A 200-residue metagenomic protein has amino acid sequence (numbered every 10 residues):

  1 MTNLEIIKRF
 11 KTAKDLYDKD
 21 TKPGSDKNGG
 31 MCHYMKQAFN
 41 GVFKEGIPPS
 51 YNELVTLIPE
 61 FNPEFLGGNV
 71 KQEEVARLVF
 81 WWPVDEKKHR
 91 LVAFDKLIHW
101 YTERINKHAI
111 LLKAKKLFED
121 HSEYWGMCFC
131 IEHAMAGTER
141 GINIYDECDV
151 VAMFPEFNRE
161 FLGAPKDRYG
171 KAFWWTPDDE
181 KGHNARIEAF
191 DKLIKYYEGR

Functional and structural regions predicted by a protein language model:
L4-I7, K11-K14, D18, K36-F43 (+11 more regions): Residue-level detector of alpha-helical secondary structure
F10, K14-Y17, G24, N28 (+5 more regions): Long amphipathic alpha-helices with heptad-repeat character, especially coiled-coil-forming segments used
D18-K27, G46-P48, D120-G126, A172-T176: Charged, low-complexity interaction regions
G29, H33, A93, H121-H133 (+2 more regions): Acidic interaction surfaces
Q37, G41-K88, V92, M135-N184: Acidic, low-complexity, intrinsically disordered interaction modules
